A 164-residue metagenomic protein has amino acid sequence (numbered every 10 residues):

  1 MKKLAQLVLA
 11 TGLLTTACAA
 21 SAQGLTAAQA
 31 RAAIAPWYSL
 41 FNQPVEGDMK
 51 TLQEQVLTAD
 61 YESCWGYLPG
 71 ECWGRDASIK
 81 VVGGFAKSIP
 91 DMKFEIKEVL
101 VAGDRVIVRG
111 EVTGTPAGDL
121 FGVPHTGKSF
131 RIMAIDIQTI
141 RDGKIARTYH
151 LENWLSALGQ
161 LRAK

Functional and structural regions predicted by a protein language model:
M1-V8: Bacterial N-terminal signal peptides that target proteins for export
L9-L14: Hydrophobic helical h-region of N-terminal Sec-dependent signal peptides in bacterial secretory/periplasmic proteins
A17-A19: N-terminal signal peptide c-region/cleavage motif recognized by signal peptidases
Q23, A146-K164: Low-complexity, intrinsically disordered terminal/linker segments enriched in charged and Gly/Pro repeats
G24-D60: Short acidic-aromatic low-complexity motifs
K50-G103: A solvent-exposed, acidic/Ser-Thr-rich amphipathic alpha-helical stretch
V99-I107, T139-A146: A short, structured loop/turn motif at beta-sheet edges
E111-R141: Exposed beta-sheet edge and beta->alpha loop/turn motif
